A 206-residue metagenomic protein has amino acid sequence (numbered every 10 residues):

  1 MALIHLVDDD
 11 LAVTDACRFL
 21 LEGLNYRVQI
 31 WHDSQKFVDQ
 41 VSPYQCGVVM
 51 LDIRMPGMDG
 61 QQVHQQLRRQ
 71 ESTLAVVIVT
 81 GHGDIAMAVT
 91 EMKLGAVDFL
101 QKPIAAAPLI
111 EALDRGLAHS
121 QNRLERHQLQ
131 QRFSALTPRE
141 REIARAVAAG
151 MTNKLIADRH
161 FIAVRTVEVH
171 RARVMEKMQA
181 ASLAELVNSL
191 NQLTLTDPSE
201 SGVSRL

Functional and structural regions predicted by a protein language model:
H32-D33, D59-V63: Acidic catalytic/metal-coordinating carboxylates
Y44-M50: Active-site beta3 strand of CheY-like receiver
M55: Receiver (REC) domain active-site loop signature in two-component systems and cognate sites in sensor histidine kinases
D84-A86, P103-L113, R159: C-terminal output helix
T152-E185: Recognition helix of helix-turn-helix DNA-binding domains
A172-L206: Basic, Lys/Arg-enriched C-terminal extension of HTH/homeodomain DNA-binding domains
